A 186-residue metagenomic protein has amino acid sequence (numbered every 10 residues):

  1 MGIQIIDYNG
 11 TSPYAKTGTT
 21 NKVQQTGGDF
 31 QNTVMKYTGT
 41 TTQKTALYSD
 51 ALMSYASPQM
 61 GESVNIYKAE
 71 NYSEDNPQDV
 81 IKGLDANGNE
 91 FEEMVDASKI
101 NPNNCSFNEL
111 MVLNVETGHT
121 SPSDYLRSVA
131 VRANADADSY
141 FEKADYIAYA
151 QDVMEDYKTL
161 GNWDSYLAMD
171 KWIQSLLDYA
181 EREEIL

Functional and structural regions predicted by a protein language model:
M1-L186: Type III/flagellar secretion export determinants
